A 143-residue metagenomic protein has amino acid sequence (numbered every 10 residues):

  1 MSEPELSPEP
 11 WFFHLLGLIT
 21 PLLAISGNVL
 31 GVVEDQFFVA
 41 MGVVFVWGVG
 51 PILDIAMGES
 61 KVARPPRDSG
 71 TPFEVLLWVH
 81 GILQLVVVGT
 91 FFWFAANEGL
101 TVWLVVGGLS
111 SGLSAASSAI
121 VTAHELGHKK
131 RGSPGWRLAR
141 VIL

Functional and structural regions predicted by a protein language model:
M1-E9: Short, Lys/Arg-rich, polar N-terminal cytosolic tail immediately upstream of the first transmembrane signal-anchor
E9-G27: The first (N-terminal) embedded transmembrane alpha-helix
G17-L22, V79-V88: Core segments of transmembrane alpha-helices that mediate helix-helix packing or line hydrophobic substrate/ligand
I25-A40: Short, hydrophobic transmembrane alpha-helix segments
M41-K61, Q84, A115-I120: Central hydrophobic cores of alpha-helical transmembrane segments in multi-pass inner-membrane proteins across all
I55-A63, V86-V105, V121-E125: Transmembrane alpha-helix boundary signature
V62-L83, I142: Juxtamembrane helix-capping/reentrant segments at transmembrane boundaries
L109-L143: Membrane-embedded catalytic scaffold of the fatty acid hydroxylase/desaturase
